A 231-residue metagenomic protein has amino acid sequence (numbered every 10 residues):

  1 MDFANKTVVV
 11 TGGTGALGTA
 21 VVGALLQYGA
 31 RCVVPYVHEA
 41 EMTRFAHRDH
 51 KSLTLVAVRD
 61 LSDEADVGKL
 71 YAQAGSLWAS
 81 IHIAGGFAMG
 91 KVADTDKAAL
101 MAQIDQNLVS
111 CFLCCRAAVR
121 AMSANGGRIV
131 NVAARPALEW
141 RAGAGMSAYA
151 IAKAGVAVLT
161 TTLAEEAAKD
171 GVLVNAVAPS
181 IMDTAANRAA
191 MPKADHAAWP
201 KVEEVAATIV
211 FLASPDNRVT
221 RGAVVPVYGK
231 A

Functional and structural regions predicted by a protein language model:
K6, S76-L77, M122-R135, K169-V172 (+1 more regions): Active-site loop of short-chain dehydrogenase/reductase
T14-G15: Conserved glycine-rich cofactor-binding loop
Y28-R44: Conserved glycine-rich Rossmann-like NAD(P)H-binding loop of the short-chain dehydrogenase/reductase
Y71, W78, G86, A93-F112 (+2 more regions): Catalytic Tyr-X3-Lys loop
A72, Q106-A124, A164-E165, S214: Amphipathic alpha-helical dimer-interface segment in Rossmann-like NAD(P)H-dependent oxidoreductases
I104-C111, C115, A152, A198-K201: Short alpha-helix in the Rossmann-fold core of NAD(P)-dependent oxidoreductases
R128-G155, T160-K169, I181: Catalytic loop of short-chain dehydrogenase/reductase
K169, A176, T184, K193-A231: C-terminal helical subdomain
